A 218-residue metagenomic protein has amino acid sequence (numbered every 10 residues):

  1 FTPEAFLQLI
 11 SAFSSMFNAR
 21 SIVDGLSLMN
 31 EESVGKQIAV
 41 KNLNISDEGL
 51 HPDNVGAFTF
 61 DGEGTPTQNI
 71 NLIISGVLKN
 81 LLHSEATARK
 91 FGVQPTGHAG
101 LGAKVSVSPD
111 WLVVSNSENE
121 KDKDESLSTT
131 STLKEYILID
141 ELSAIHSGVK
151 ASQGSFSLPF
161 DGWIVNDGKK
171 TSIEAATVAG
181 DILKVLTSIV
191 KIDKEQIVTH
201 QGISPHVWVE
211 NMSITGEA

Functional and structural regions predicted by a protein language model:
F1-E32: Active-site pocket-lining segments that scaffold enzyme catalytic pockets across diverse folds
F17-A19, E32-A218: Dual-mode signal for accessory low-complexity, basic/Gly-rich regions
